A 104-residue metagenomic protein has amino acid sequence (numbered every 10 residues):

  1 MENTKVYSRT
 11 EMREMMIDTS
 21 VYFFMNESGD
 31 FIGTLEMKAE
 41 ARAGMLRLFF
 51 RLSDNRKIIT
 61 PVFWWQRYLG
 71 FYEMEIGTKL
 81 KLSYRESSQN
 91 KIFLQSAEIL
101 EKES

Functional and structural regions predicted by a protein language model:
M1-K5, E101-S104: Short intrinsically disordered terminal tails
N3-G44: Structural detector for short beta-strands of small beta-barrel domains
F31-T34, K38-A39, F50, A97 (+1 more regions): Short linear proline/tyrosine/threonine-rich motifs used for host-factor recruitment and membrane trafficking/assembly
R47-D54: Short, acidic/hydrophobic/Gly-rich beta-strand patch recurrent on exposed beta strands that often constitutes part
N55-E73: Beta-strand/loop nucleic-acid-binding surfaces
R85-S104: OB-fold/S1-family single-stranded nucleic acid-binding modules
